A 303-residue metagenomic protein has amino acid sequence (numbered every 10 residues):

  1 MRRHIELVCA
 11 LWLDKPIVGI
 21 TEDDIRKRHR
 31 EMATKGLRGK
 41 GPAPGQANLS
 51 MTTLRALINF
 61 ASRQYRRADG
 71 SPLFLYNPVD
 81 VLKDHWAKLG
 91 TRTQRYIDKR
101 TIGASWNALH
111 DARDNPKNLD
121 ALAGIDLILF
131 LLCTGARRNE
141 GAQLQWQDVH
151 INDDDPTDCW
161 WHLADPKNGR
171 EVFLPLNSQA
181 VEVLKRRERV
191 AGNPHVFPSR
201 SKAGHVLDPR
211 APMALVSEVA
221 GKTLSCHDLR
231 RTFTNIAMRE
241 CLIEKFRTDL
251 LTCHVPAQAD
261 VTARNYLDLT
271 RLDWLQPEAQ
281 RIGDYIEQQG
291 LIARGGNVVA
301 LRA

Functional and structural regions predicted by a protein language model:
M1-K40, H85, A259: Basic/aromatic-enriched alpha-helical hairpins
R3, L57, Y96-G103, A108-D111 (+7 more regions): Active-site/catalytic core of tyrosine-dependent DNA strand-transfer enzymes
I20, A121-L127, K222-C241: Short basic/aromatic active-site micro-motif
R38-T52, R63, P72-R138, A142 (+3 more regions): Basic, Lys/Arg- and aromatic-enriched nucleic-acid-binding interface segment
N59-N77, L131-T157, K245-L250: Short, charged phosphate-coordinating catalytic segments
P72-D84, Q143-R186, P256-V261, A303: Conserved tyrosine-mediated DNA breakage-rejoining catalytic core shared by Y-recombinases
R92, D158-A164, P198, S225-D228 (+2 more regions): Short functional hotspots where side chains directly engage DNA or cofactors
N107, D153, R186-N193, P198-A203 (+2 more regions): C-terminal secondary-structure termini that scaffold catalytic or DNA-interacting sites
